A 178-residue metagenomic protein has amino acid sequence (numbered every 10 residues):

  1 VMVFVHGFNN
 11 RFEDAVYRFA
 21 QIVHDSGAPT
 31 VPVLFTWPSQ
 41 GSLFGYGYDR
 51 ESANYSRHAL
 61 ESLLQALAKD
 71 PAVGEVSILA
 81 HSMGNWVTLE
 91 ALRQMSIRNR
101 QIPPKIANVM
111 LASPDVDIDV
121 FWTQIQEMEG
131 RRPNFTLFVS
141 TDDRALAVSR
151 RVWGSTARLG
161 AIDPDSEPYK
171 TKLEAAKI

Functional and structural regions predicted by a protein language model:
V1, V16-P32, T36-E75, L92-N108 (+1 more regions): Lipolytic serine-hydrolase domain surface
V3-G7, H81, S113: The conserved beta1-alpha1 loop
N9-R11: Serine-hydrolase catalytic-loop signature spanning alpha/beta hydrolases and amidase-signature enzymes
L60, A80-G84, T88: Gly/Ala-rich beta-loop-alpha elbow adjacent to hydrolase catalytic centers
